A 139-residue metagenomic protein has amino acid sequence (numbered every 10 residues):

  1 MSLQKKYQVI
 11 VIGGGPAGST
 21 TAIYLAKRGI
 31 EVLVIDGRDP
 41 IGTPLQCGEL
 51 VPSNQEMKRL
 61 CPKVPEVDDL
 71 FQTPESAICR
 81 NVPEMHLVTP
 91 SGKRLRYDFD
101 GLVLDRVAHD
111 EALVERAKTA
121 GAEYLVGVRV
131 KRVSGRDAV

Functional and structural regions predicted by a protein language model:
Q4-V9: Extreme N-terminal starter segment of soluble prokaryotic enzymes
I10, G14, I23-C47: Glycine-rich FAD pyrophosphate-binding loop
G18-S19: N-terminal Rossmann-fold NAD(P) dinucleotide-binding loop
Y24, E56-L60, R116: Residues within well-ordered alpha helices
R28, P62-V64, A120: Residues at alpha-helix termini
R38-M85: N-terminal FAD cofactor-binding segment of flavoenzymes
R80-V139: Conserved N-terminal helical subregion
